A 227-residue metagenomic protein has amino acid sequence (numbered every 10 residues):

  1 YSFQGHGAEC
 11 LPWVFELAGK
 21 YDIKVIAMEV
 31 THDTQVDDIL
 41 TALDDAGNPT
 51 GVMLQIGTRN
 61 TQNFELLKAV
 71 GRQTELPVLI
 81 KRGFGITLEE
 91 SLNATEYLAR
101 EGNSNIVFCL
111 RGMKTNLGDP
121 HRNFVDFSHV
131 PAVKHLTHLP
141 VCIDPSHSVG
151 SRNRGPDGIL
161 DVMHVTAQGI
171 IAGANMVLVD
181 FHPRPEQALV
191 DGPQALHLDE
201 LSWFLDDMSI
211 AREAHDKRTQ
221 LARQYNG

Functional and structural regions predicted by a protein language model:
Y1-A69: Active-site beta->alpha loop and helix N-cap motifs at the rims of alpha/beta catalytic domains
Y1-L11, F181-A195: Glycine-rich, proline-tolerant flexible connector loops at the mouths of alpha/beta enzymes
L17, Y21, A46, Q73 (+5 more regions): Change "in soluble alpha/beta enzymes" to "in soluble alpha/beta proteins
I26-D38, Y97, F181-P185, A211-G227: Electropositive, surface-exposed helix/loop patches at the edges of structured domains that serve as adaptable
Q62-F181: Catalytic alpha/beta core domains of metabolic enzymes, predominantly
T74, G155, D161-M163, A167 (+1 more regions): A short beta-strand-loop micro-motif that forms or neighbors metal/cofactor- and ligand-binding patches at active-site
N116-G118, S151-N153, H182-G192, L221-G227: Flexible glycine/acidic-rich beta-alpha junction loops that bind and position SAM and/or redox cofactors in anaerobic
R184-R218: C-terminal helical cap(s) of enzyme catalytic domains, especially alpha/beta-barrels
